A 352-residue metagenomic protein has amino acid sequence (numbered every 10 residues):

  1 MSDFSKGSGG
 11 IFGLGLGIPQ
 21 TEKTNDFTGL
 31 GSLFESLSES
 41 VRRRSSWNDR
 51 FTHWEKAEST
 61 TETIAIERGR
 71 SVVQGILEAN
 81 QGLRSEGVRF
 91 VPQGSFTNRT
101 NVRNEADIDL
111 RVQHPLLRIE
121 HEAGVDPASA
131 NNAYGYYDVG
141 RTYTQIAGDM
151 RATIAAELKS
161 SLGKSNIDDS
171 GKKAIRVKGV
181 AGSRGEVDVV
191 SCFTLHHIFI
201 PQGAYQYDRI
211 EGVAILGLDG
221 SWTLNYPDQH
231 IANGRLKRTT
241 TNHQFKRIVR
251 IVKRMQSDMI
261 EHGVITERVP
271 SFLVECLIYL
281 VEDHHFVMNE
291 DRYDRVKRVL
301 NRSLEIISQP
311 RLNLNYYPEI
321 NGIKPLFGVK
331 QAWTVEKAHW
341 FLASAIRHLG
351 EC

Functional and structural regions predicted by a protein language model:
M1-F34, R42-F51, V249-H284, Y293-V299 (+1 more regions): Long, low-complexity, intrinsically disordered N-terminal extensions of eukaryotic proteins, enriched
M1-V91, S95-E105, L116-Y137, N321-K324: N-terminal regions immediately upstream of nucleotidyltransferase
E67, S71-Q74, G140-D291, R295-Q309 (+1 more regions): Catalytic cores of NTP-dependent nucleotidyl/adenyl transfer enzymes across multiple folds
E86-R89, K173, V187, N313-Y316: Residue-level recognition of the N-termini of beta-strands and the immediately preceding loop/turn
R89, S95-P115, R176-V190: Histidine-centered divalent-metal-coordination microenvironment in nucleic-acid enzymes
L110-R118, G124, R141-R151: Internal, well-ordered alpha/beta segment that forms a basic, Gly-enriched binding/recognition surface
I306-C352: Histidine-centered catalytic/metal-binding microenvironments
